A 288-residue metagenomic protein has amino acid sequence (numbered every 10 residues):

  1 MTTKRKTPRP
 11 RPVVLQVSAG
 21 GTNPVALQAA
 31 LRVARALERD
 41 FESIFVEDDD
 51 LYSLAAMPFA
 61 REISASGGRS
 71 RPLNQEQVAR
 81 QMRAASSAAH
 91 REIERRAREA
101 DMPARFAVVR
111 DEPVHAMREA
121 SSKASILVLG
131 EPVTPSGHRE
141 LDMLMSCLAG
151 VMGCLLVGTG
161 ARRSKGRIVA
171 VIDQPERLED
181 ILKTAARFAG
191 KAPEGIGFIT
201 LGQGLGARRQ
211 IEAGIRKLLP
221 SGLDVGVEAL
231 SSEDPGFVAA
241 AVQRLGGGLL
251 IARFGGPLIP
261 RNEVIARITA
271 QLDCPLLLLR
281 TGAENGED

Functional and structural regions predicted by a protein language model:
T2-R71, S164-L230, G236-F237, G247 (+3 more regions): Small/aliphatic-rich secondary-structure junction motif
R9, N23, L27-A29, F106 (+2 more regions): Gly/Ser-rich helix-loop-strand patches that form or flank binding pockets for ribonucleotide-derived cofactors
S70-R80: Short glycine/proline- and acidic residue-enriched helix-loop micro-motifs that form flexible lids or anion-recognition
V78-A85, A89, R105-V109: Active-site beta->alpha loop and helix N-cap motifs at the rims of alpha/beta catalytic domains
A89-A104: A structural motif corresponding to the C-terminal end of an alpha-helix and its immediate exit/capping segment
P103-A107, T134-S136, Q174, G226-L230: Short, flexible loop segments at the rims of nucleotide/cofactor-binding pockets, characterized by
V108-H115, S232-P235: Charged docking surfaces used in two-component/phosphorelay signaling
